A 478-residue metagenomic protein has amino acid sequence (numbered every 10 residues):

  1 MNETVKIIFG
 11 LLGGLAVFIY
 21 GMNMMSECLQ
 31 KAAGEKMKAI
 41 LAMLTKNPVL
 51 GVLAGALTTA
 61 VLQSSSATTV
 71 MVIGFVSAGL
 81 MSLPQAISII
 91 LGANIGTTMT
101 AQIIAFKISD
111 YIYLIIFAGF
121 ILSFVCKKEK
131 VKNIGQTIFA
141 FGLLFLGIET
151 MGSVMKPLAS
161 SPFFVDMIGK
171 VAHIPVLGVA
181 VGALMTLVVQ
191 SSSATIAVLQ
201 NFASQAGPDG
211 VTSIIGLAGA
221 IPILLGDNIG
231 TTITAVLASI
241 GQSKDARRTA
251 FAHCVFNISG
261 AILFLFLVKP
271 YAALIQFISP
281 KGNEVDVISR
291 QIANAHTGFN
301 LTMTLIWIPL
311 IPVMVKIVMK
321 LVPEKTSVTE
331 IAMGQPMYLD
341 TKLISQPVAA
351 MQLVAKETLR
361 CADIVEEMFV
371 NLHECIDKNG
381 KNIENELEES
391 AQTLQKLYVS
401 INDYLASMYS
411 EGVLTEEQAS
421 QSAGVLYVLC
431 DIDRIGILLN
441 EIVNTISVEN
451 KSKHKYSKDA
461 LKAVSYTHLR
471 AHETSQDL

Functional and structural regions predicted by a protein language model:
E3-L44, P48, I138-L184, F202: Helix-loop-helix hairpins and the membrane-proximal interhelical loops of multi-pass alpha-helical transport proteins
K6-M25, A60, N133-S153, K356-K396 (+1 more regions): Core transmembrane alpha-helical segments of multi-pass membrane transporters/permeases
M24-A32, K36, I40, Q102 (+7 more regions): Membrane-spanning helices that line or support transport/gating and their immediate boundary helices in channels
E35, M43, N47, G55 (+12 more regions): Alpha-helical transmembrane segments of multi-pass membrane proteins, especially transporters and channels
T59-L62, V70-G96, Q102-Y111, L122-S123 (+5 more regions): Membrane-interfacial helix-loop connectors
M81, F106-I108, I215, G241-D245 (+3 more regions): Cytosolic, long alpha-helical scaffolding segments
F120-G182, V255-A261, R290-I311: Core mid-bundle transmembrane helix pairs that form the ion/substrate translocation pathway in diverse multi-pass
V236-A252: Alpha-helical transmembrane segments
